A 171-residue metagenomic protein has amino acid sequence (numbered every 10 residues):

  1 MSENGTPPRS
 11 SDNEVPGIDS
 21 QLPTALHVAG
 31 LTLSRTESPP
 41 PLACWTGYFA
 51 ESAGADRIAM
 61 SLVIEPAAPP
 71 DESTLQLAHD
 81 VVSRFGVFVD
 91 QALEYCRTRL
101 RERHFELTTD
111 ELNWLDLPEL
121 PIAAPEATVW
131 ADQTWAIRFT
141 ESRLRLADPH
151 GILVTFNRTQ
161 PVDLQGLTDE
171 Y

Functional and structural regions predicted by a protein language model:
M1-C44, L115-Y171: Acidic, proline/glycine-rich low-complexity IDRs
M1-D110: Long, contiguous N-terminal structural blocks used for assembly/anchoring
